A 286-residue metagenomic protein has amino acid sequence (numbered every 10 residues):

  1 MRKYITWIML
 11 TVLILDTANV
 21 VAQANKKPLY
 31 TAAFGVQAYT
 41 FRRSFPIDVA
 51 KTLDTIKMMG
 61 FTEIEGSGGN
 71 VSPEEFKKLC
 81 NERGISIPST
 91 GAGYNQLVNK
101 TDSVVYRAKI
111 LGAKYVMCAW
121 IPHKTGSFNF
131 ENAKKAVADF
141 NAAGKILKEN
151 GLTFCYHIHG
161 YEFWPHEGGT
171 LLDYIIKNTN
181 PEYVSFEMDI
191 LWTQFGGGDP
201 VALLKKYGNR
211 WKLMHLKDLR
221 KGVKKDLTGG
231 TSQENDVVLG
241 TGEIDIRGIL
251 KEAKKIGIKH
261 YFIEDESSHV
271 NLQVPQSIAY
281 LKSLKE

Functional and structural regions predicted by a protein language model:
M1-Y4: Positively charged n-region of N-terminal signal peptides that target proteins for export
T6-W7, V21-Y115, L284-E286: N-terminal pre-domain/capping segments
W7-D16: Bacterial N-terminal signal peptides
A32-Q37, I64-G66, I87-A92, V116-C118 (+4 more regions): Hydrophobic faces of well-ordered beta-strands that scaffold small-molecule active sites in alpha/beta enzyme cores
V36, I56, I64, C80 (+8 more regions): Conserved, mostly hydrophobic/aromatic
R42-I47, E63-E75, A92-K100, H123-S127 (+4 more regions): Acidic-and-aromatic substrate-binding clefts and catalytic sites of carbohydrate-active enzymes
D54, T62-E63, Y94-S185, N271: Active-site acidic/histidine proton-transfer and metal-coordination neighborhood in alpha/beta enzyme cores
E149-E243: Acidic/histidine-rich catalytic cores of soluble enzymes
